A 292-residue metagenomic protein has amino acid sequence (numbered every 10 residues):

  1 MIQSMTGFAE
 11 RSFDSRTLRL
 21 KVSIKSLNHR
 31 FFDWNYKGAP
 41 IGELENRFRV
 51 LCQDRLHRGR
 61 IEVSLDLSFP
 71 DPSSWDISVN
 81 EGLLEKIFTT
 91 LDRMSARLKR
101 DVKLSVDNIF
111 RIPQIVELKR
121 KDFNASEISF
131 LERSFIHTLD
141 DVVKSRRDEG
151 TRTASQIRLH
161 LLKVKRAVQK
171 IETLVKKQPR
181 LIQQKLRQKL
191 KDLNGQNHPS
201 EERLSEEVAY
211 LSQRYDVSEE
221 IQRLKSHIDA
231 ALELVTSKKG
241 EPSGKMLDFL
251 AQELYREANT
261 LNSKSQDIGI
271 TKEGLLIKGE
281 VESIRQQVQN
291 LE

Functional and structural regions predicted by a protein language model:
M1-E292: N-terminal intrinsically disordered, cationic/polar leader segments that include organellar targeting peptides
